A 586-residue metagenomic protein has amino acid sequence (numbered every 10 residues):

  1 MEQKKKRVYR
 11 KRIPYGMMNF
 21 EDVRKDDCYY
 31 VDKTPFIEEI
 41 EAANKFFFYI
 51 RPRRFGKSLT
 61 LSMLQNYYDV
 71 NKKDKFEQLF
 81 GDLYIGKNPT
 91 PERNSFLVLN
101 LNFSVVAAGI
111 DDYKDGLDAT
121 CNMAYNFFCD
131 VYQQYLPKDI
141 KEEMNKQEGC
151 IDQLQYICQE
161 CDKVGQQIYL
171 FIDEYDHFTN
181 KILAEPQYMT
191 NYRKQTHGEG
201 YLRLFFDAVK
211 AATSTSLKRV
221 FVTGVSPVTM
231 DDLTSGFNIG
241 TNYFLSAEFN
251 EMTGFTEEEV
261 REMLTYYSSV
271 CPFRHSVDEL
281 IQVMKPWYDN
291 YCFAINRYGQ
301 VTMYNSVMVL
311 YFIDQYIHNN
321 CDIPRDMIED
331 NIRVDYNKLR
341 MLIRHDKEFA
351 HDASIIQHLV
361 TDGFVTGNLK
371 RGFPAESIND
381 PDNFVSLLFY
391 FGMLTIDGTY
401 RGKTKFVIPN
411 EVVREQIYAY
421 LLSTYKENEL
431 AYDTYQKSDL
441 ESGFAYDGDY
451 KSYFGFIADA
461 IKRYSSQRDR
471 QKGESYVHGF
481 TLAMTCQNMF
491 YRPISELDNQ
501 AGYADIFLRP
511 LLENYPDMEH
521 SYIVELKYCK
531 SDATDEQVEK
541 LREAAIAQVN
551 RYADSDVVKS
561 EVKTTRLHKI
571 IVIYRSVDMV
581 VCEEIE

Functional and structural regions predicted by a protein language model:
R7-E38: N-terminal pre-Walker A segment at the start of P-loop NTPase domains
G16, D32, D69-D130: P-loop NTPase motor core
K57: Conserved lysine of the Walker
Y156-K163, N191-K218, V557: Substrate-engagement module of ASCE P-loop NTPases
F171-D173, R203-L204, K218-V225: Structural recognition of the conserved hydrophobic beta-strand(s) that form the central parallel beta-sheet of P-loop
T229-G236, Y243-D314: Amphipathic alpha-helical segments of the small helical/lid subdomains adjacent to P-loop NTPase cores
G240, G299, Y304-A545, R551-A553 (+1 more regions): Extended alpha-helical interface modules used as scaffolds for assembling large macromolecular complexes
V557-E586: Domain-level recognition of nuclease-like catalytic cores that cleave nucleotide substrates
